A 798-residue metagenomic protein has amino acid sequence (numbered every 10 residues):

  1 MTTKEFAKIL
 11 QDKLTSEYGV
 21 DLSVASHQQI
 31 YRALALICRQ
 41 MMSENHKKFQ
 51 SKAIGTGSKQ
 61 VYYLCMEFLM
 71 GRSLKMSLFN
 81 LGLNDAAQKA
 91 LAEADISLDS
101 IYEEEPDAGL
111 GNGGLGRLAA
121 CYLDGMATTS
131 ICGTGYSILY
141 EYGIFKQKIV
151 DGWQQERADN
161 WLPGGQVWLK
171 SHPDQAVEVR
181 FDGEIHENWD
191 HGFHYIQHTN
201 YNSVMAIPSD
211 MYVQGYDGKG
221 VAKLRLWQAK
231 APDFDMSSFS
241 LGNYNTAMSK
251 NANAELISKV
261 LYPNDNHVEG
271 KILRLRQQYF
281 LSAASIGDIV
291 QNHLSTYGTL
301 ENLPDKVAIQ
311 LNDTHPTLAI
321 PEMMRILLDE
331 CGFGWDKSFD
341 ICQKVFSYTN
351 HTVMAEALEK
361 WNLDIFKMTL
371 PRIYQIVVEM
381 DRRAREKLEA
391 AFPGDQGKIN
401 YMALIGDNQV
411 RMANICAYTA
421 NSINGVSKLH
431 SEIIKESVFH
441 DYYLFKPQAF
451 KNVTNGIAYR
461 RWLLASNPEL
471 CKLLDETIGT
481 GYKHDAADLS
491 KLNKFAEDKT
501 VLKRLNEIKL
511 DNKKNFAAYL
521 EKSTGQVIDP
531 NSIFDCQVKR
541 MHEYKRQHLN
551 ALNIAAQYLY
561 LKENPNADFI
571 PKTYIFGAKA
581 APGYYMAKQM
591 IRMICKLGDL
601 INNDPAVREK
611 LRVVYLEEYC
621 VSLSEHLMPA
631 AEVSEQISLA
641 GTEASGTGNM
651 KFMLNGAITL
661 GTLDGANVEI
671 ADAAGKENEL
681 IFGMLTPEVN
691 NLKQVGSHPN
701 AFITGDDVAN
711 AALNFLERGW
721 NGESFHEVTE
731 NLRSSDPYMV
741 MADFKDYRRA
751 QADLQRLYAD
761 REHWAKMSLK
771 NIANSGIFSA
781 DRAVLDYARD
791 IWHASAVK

Functional and structural regions predicted by a protein language model:
M1-K798: A conserved ligand/cofactor-binding region detector
